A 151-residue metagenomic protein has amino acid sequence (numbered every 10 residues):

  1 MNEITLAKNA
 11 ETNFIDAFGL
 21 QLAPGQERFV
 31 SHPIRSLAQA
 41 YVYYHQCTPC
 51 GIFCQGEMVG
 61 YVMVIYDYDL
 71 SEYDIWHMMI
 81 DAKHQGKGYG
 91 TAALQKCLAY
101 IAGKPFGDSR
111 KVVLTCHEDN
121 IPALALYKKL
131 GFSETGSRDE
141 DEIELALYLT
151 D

Functional and structural regions predicted by a protein language model:
M1-T12, L149-D151: Conserved N-terminal entry element of GNAT/NAT acetyltransferase domains
K8-H77, D81-K83, Y100-F106, G136-D139: Acetyl-CoA-dependent GNAT
G51-F53, E144-Y148: Short, well-ordered beta-strand micro-motif
D81-K87, E118-D119: Active-site acidic-Proline motif in GNAT/NAT acetyltransferases
H84, G88-K96: Conserved acetyl-CoA pyrophosphate-binding loop and the N-cap/start of the following alpha-helix in GNAT-like
T91, E118-G136: Conserved active-site alpha-helix within GNAT-family acetyltransferase domains
D108-L124, E140-I143, T150: Conserved beta-strand-loop-alpha-helix junction that forms the acyl-donor binding cleft
